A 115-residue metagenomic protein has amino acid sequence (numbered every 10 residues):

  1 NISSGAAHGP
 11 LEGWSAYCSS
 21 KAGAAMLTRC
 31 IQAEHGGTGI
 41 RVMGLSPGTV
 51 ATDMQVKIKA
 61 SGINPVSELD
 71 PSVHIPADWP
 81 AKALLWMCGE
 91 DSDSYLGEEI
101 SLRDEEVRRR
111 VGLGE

Functional and structural regions predicted by a protein language model:
N1, M43: Rossmann-fold scaffold of SDR-type NAD(P)-dependent oxidoreductases
S4: Residue(s) in the substrate-gating loop at a strand-loop-helix junction that position the organic substrate next
G9, C30-I40: Active-site-adjacent segment of SDR/Rossmann-fold oxidoreductases
G9-S15: Active-site loop immediately N-terminal to the catalytic Tyr-X3-Lys motif of short-chain dehydrogenase/reductase
Y17, A25: Catalytic tyrosine of NAD(P)H-dependent dehydrogenase/reductases that use a Tyr as the general acid/base
S20: Active-site helix of classical SDR
G44-L45, S61-L113: C-terminal helical subdomain
P47-K57: Short, flexible catalytic-loop segment of classical short-chain dehydrogenase/reductase
